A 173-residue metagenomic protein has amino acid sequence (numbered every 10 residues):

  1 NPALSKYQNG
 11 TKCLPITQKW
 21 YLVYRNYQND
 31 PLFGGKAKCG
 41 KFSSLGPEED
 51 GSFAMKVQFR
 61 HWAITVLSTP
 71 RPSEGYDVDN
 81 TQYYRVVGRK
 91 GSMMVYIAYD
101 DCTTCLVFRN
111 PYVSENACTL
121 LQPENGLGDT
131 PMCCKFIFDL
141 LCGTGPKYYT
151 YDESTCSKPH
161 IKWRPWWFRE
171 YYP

Functional and structural regions predicted by a protein language model:
N1-P173: A beta-rich soluble binding module of mature secreted/lumenal proteins
